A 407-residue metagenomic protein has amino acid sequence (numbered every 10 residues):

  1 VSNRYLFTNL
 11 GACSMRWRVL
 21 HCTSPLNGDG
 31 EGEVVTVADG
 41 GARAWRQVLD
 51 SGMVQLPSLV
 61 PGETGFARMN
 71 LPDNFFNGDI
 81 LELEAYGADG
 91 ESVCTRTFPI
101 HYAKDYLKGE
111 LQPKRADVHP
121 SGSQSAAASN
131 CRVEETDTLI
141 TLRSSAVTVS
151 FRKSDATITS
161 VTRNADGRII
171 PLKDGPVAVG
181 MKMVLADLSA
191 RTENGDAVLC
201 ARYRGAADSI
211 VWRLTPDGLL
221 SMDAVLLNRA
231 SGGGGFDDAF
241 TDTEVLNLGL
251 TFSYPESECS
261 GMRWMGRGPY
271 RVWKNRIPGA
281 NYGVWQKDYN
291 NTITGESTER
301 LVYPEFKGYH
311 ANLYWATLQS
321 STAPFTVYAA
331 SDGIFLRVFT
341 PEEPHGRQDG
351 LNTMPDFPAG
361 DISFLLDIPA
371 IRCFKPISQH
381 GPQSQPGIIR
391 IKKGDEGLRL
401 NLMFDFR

Functional and structural regions predicted by a protein language model:
S2-L142, A146-T148: Carbohydrate-binding surfaces of carbohydrate-active enzymes
N74-F76, L107-R407: Beta-strand/loop-rich accessory regions of lumenal/periplasmic or secreted enzymes, predominantly carbohydrate-active
